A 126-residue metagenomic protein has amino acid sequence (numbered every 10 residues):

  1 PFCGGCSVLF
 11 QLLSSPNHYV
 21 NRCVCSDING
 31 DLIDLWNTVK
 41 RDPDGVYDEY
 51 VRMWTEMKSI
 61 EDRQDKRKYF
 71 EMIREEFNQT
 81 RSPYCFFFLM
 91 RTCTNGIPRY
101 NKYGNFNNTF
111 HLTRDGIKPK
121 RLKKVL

Functional and structural regions predicted by a protein language model:
P1-K58: Conserved S-adenosyl-L-methionine
D42-L126: SAM-dependent nucleic-acid methyltransferase catalytic core
